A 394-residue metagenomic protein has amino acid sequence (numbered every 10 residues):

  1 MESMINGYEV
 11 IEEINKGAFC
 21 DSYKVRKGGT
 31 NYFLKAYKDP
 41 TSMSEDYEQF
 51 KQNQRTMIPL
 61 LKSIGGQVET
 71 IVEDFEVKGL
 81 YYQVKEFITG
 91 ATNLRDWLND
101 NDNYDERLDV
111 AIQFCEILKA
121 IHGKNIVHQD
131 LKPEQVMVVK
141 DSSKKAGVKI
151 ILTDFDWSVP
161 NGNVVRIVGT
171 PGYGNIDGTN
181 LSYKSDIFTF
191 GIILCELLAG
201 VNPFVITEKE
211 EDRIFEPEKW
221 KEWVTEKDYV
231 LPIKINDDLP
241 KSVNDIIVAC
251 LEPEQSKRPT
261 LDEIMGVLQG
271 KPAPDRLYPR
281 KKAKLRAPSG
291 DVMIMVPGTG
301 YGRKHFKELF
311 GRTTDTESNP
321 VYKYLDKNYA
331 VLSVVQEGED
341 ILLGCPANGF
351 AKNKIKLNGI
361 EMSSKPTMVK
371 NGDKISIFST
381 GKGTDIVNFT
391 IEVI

Functional and structural regions predicted by a protein language model:
D21, V25-Q52: ATP-binding glycine-rich loop module of kinase domains
T70-Y81: Short beta-strand micro-motifs within the conserved protein kinase catalytic domain, predominantly in the N-lobe
V110-A111: Activation segment signature within eukaryotic-like protein kinase domains
H122-V139: Catalytic-loop of the protein kinase fold
V164-G178: Conserved activation segment of eukaryotic-like protein kinases, specifically the C-terminal portion of the activation
D186: Conserved catalytic-loop aspartate of Hanks-type protein kinases
M293-T380: Forkhead-associated
